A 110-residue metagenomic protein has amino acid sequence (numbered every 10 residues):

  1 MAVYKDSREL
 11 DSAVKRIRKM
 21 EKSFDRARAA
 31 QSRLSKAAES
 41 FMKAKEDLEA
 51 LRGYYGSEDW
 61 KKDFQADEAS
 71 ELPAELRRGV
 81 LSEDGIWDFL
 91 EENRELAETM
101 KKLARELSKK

Functional and structural regions predicted by a protein language model:
A2-Y4: Long, contiguous N-terminal structural blocks used for assembly/anchoring
D6-R16: Disorder-to-helix initiation segments
S12, K19-K110: Long, low-complexity or tandemly repetitive, helically biased scaffold regions used for multimeric assembly/adhesion
